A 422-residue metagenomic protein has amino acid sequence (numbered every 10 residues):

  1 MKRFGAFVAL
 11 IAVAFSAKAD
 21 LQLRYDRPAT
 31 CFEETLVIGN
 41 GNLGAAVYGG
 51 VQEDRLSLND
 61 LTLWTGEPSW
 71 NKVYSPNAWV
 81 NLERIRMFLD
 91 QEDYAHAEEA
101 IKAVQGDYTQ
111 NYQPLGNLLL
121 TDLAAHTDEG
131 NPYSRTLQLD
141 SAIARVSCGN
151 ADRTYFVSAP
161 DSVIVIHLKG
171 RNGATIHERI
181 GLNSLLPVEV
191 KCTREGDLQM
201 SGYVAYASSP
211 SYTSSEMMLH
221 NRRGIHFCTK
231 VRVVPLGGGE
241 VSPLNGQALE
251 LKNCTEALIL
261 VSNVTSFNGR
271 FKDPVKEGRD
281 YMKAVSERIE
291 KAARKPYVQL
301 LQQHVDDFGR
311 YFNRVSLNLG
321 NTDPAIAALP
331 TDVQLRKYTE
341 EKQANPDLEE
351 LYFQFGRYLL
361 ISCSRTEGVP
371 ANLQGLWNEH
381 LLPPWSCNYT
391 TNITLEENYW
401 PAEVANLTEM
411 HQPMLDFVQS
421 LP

Functional and structural regions predicted by a protein language model:
M1-D20: Bacterial Sec-dependent N-terminal signal peptides
D20-P422: Aromatic-residue-lined binding/catalytic grooves and analogous aromatic/hydrophobic interfacial grooves in multimeric
